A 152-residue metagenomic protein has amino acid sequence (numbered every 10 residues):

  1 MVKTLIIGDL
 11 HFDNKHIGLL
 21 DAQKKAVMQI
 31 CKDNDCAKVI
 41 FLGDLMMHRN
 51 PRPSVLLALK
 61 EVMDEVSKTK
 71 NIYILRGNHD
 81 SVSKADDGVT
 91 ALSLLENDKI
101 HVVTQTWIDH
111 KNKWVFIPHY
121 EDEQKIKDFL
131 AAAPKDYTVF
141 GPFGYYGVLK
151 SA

Functional and structural regions predicted by a protein language model:
M1-V62, T69, D128-Y137: N-terminal active-site segment of His-dependent metallophosphoesterases
L59, E65, R76, D80-A152: Conserved catalytic scaffold of divalent metal-dependent phosphoesterases
